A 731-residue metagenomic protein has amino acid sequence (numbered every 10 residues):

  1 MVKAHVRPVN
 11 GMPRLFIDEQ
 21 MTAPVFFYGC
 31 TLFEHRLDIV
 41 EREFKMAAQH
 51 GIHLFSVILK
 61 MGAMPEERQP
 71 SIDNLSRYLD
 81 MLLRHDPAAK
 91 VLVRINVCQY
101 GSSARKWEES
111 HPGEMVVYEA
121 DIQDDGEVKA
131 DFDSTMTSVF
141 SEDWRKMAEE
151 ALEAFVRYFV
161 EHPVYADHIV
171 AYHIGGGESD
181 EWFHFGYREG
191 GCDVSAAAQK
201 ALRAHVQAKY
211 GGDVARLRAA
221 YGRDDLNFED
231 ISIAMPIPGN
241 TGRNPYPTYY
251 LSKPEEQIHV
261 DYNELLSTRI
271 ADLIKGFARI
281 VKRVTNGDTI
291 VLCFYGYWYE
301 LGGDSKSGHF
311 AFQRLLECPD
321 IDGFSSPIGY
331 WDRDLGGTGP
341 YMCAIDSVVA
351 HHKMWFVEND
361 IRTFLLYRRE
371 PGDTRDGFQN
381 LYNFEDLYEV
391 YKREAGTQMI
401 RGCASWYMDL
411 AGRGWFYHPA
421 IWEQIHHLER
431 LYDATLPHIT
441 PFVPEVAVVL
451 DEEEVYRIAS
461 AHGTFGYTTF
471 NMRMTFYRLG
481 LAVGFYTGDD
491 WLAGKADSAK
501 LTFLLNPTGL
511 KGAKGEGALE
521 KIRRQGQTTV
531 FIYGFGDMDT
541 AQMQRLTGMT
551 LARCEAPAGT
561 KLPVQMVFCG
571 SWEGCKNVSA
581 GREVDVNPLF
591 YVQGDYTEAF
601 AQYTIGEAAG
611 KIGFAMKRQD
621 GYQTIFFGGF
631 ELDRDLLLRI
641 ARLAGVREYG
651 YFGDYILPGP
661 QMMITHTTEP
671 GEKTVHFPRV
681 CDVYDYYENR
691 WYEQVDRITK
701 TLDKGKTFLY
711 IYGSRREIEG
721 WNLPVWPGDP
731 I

Functional and structural regions predicted by a protein language model:
M1-A47, P437: N-terminal carbohydrate-binding accessory modules
M1-R14, A198-H205, T597-G613: Short acidic, Pro/Gly- and aromatic-enriched capping/linker segments at domain boundaries
A23-E34, V57-I72, A130-E150, P254-D272 (+6 more regions): The substrate-binding groove and active-site-proximal loops of carbohydrate-active enzymes, especially glycoside
D38, F312-L315, T475-K495: A short, well-structured beta->alpha microelement
I39-D124, M147, F159-V160, G276-T285 (+1 more regions): Aromatic-lined substrate-binding rim segments of carbohydrate-active enzymes
R105-I321, P327-Y330, T338, A344: Polysaccharide-binding and catalytic clefts of secreted carbohydrate-active enzymes
G287, L292-N471, E555-L589, F600-A615 (+4 more regions): Hydrophobic targeting/anchoring helices
L387-Y388, N506-I731: A conserved amphipathic helix/loop scaffold that creates a polar/acidic microenvironment used either to coordinate
